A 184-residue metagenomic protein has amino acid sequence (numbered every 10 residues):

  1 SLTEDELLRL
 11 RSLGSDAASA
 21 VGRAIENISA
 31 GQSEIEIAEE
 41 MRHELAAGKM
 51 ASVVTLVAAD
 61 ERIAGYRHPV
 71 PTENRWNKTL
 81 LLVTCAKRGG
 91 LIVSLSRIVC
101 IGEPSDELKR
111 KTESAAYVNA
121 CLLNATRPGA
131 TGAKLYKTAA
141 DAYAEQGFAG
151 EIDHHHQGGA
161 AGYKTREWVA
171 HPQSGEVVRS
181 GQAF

Functional and structural regions predicted by a protein language model:
S1-F184: Active-site neighborhoods and metal-handling regions in enzymes and metal-associated proteins
